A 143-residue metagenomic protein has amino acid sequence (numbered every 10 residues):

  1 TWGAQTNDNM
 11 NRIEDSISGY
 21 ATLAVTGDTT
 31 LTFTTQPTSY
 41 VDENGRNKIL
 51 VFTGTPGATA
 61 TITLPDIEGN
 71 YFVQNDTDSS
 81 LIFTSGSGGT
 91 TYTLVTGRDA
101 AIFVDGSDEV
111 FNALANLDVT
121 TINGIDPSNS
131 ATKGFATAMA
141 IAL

Functional and structural regions predicted by a protein language model:
T1-I82: Exposed extracellular interaction/assembly regions and N-terminal maturation sites
T1-Y20, T63, I82, S107-L143: Fibrous stalk/shaft segments of extracellular and virion attachment machinery
V41-E43, T93, K133: Sterically constrained small-residue positions within well-ordered secondary structures of folded domains
T53-D118: Acidic, glycine/polar-enriched metal-coordinating patches/loops that mediate binding to polyanionic ligands
